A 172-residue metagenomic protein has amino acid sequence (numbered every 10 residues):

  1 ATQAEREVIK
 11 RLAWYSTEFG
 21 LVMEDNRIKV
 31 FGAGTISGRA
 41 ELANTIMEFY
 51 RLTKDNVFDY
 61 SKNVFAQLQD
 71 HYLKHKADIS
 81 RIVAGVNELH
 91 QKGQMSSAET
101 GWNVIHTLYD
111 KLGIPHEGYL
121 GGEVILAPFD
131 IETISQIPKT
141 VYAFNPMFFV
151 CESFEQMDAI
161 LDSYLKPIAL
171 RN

Functional and structural regions predicted by a protein language model:
A1-N172: Core of folded catalytic or high-affinity ligand/protein-binding domains in predominantly eukaryotic proteins
